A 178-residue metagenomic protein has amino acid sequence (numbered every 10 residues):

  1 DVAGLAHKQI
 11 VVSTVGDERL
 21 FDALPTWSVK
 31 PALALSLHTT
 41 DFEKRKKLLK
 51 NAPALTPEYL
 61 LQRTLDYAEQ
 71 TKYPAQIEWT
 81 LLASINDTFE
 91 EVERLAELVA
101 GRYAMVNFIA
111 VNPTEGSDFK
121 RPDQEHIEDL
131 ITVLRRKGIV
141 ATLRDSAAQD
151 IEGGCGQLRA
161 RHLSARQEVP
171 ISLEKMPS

Functional and structural regions predicted by a protein language model:
D1-K137, A141: Conserved AdoMet/S-adenosylmethionine-binding subsite of the radical SAM
R136, S146-S178: Radical SAM enzyme core and accessory elements
